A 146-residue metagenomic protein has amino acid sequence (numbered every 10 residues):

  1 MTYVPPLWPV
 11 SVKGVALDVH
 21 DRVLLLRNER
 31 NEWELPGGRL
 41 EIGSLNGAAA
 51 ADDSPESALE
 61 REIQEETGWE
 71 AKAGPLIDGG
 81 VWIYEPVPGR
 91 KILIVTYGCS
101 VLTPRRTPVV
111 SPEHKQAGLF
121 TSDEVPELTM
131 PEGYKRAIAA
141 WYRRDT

Functional and structural regions predicted by a protein language model:
M1-K13: Acidic, metal-coordinating catalytic segment for phosphate/diphosphate chemistry, firing primarily on the Nudix
P9-V10, G80-R106, A140, D145: Active-site-adjacent beta-strand/loop module that shapes the phosphate/pyrophosphate-binding cleft
K13, R22, Q116: Conserved beta-strand and immediately adjacent loop positions that scaffold enzyme active sites
R22-E65: Conserved Nudix-box catalytic region and its N-terminal flanking loop in Nudix hydrolases and closely related
G38, R61-E62, G74, F120-D123: Structural detector for helix-capping/boundary residues
W69-G79: A short coil-to-beta-strand element that immediately follows conserved catalytic motifs
T96-G98, P108-W141: NUDIX/MutT-family hydrolases
